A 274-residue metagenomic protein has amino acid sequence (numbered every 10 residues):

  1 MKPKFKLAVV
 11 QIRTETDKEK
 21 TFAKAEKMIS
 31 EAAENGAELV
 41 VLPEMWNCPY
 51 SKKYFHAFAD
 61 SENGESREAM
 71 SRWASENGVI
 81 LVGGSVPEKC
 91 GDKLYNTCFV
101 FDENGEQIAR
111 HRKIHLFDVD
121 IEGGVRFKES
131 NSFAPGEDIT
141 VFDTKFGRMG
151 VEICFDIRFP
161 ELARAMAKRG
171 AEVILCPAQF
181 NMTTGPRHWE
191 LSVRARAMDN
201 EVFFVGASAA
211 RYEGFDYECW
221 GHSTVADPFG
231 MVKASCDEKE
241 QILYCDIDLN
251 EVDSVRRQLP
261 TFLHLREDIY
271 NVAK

Functional and structural regions predicted by a protein language model:
K2-R13: Short beta-strand segments enriched in small/hydrophobic residues
L7, V100-I108, A226-A234: Short, glycine-anchored, charge-dense loop/turn motifs used at functional sites
E15-K18, K27-R110, V119, F180-N200: Cys-nucleophile CN-hydrolase/nitrilase-fold catalytic domain and related Cys-dependent amidase chemistry that acts on
K20-I29, R158-R164: Short, acidic/polar
E62-V82, R148, C154-L243: CN hydrolase (nitrilase-like) catalytic-core segments centered on the catalytic cysteine and neighboring Lys/Glu
G83-G84, T97-V100, T140-F142, S223-V225 (+1 more regions): Short beta-strand scaffold segments in enzyme catalytic cores
K89-R169, M182-L191, R257-T261, N271: Active-site catalytic loop in hydrolytic enzyme cores
N250-K274: A short C-terminal boundary segment appended to hydrolase-like catalytic domains
